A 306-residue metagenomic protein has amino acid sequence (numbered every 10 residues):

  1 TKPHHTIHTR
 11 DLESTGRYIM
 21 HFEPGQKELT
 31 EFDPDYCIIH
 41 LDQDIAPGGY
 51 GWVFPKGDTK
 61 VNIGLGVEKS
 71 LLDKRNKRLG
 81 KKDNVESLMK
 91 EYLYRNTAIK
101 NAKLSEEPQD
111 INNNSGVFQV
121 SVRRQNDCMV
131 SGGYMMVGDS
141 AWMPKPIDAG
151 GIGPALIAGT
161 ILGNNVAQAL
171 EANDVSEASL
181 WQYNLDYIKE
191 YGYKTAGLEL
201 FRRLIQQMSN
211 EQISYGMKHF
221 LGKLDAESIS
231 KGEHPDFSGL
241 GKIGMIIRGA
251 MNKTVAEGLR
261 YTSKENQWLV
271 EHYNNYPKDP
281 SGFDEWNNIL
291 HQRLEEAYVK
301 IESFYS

Functional and structural regions predicted by a protein language model:
T1-K103, W142: Predominantly flavin-linked oxidoreductase catalytic cores and closely associated redox partners
H4-H5, K27-D33, N76-G80, A102-N114 (+1 more regions): Charged, glycine/proline-rich intrinsically disordered loops and linkers
T15, N84, L88, A178-Q182 (+6 more regions): Exposed alpha-helical structural elements
I19, L88-N96, A169, D186 (+3 more regions): Residues that form generic nucleotide/phosphate-binding pockets
P47-G51, V67-D73, K77-L162, E177 (+1 more regions): FAD/FMN-dependent oxidoreductases across multiple families
G57, I63-L71, A149-I152, E190 (+1 more regions): Short secondary-structure transition/capping segments
N164-Y215: Active-site-proximal substrate-binding core of FAD-dependent oxidoreductases
Q206-S306: C-terminal auxiliary extensions adjacent to catalytic cores
